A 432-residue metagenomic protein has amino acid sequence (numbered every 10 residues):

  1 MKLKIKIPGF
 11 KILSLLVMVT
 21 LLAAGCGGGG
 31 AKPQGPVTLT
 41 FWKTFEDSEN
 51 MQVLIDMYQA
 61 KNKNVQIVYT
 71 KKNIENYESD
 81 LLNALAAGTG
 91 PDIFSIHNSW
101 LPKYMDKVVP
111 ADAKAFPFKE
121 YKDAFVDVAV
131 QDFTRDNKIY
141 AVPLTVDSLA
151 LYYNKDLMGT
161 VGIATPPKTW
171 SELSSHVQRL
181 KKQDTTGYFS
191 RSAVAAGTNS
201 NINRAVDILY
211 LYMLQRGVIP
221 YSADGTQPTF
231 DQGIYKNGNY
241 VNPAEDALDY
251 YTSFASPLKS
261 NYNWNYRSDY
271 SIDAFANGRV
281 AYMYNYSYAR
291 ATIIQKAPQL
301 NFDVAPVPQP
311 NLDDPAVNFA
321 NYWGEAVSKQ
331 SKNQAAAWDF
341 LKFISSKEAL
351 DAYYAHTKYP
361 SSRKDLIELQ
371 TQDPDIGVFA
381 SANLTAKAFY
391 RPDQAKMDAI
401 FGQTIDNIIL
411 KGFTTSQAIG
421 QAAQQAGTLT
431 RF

Functional and structural regions predicted by a protein language model:
M1-T40, A60, D365-E368, Q424-F432: Short, low-complexity disordered leader/linker segments with a strong preference for bacterial N-terminal type II
M57-V128, D132-T134, D156-K168, A274 (+2 more regions): Extracytoplasmic "Venus flytrap"/periplasmic binding protein-like
A60-K61, Q66-V68, A87, I139 (+8 more regions): Extracytoplasmic/periplasmic substrate-recognition and gating elements
H97-L149, G159, K168, S174 (+5 more regions): Hinge/lid segment of periplasmic solute-binding proteins
P102, G159, A382-F432: Conserved C-terminal helix/tail region of periplasmic/extracytoplasmic solute-binding proteins
K114-F125, V194-N203, R216-E245, Q295-K296 (+1 more regions): Short, solvent-exposed loop/beta-turn-alpha elements that line the ligand-binding surface or hinge of extracytoplasmic
Y140-L144, L149, S174-G233, V280: Extracytoplasmic/periplasmic solute-binding protein
V177-K181, D224-W264: Glycine-centered hinge/linker elements that transmit conformational signals in sensory and ligand-binding systems
